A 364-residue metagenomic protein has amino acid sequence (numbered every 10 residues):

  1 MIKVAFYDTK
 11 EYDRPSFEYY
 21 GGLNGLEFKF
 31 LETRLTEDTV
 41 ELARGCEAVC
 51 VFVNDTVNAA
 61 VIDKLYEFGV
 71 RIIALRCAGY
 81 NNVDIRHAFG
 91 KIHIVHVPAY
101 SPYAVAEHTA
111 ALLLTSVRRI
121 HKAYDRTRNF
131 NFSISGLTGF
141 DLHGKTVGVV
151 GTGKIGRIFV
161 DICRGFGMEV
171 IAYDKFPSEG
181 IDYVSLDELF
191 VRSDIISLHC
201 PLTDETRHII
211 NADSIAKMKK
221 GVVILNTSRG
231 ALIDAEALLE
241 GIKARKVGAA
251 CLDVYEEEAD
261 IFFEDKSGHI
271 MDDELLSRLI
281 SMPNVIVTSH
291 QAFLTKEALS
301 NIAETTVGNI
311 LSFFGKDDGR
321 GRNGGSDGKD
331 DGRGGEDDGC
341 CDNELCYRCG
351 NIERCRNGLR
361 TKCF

Functional and structural regions predicted by a protein language model:
M1-V95, L189-V191, N211: An N-terminal-biased, well-structured beta-alpha scaffold segment characteristic of Rossmann-like dinucleotide-binding
L26, I92, I181, N284-V285: Short, conserved active-site loop motifs that form the nucleotide-linked donor/cofactor pocket
V53-N54, D194, C200-L202, S228-R229 (+1 more regions): Short glycine-/small-residue-rich Rossmann-like dinucleotide-binding loops
E67-I72, G90-I92, M168, K220-V222 (+1 more regions): A short helix->loop->beta-strand "cap" motif at the edges of active sites that frequently abuts
K91-T146, I158-D161, Y347: Phosphate-binding beta-alpha-beta segment of Rossmann-like dinucleotide-binding domains, i.e., the NAD(P)
S135-K220, C363: Rossmann-like dinucleotide/phosphate-binding beta-alpha-beta segment
G221, G230-G321, G332-F364: Rossmann-like dinucleotide-binding domain for NAD(H)/NADP(H)
L225: Glycine-rich nucleotide-phosphate-binding loops and adjacent flexible coil segments
